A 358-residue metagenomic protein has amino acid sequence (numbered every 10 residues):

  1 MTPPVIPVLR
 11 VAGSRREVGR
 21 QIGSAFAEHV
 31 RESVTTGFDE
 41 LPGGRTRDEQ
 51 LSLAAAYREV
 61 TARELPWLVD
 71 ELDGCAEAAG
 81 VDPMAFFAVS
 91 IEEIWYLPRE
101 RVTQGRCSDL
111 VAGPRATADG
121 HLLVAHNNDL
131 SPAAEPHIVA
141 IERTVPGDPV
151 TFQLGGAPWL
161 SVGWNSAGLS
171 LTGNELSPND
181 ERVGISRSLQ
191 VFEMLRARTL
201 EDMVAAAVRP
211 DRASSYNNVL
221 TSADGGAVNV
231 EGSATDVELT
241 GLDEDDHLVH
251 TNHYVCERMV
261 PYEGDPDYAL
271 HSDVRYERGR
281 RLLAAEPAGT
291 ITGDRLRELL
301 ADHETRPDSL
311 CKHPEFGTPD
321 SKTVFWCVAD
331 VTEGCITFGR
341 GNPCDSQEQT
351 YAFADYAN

Functional and structural regions predicted by a protein language model:
M1-R106, R196-V237, E244-N358: C-terminus-biased signal that marks the final domain/tail of proteins
L51, A76, P114, L154 (+6 more regions): Homeobox/homeodomain signature
M84, V162, F192: Flexible, active-site-adjacent loop/turn segments at secondary-structure boundaries
E92-S188, V324, I336-F338, D345: Internal mixed beta-strand/loop scaffold within catalytic domains of large alpha/beta enzymes
Q190-R196: Short, well-ordered beta-strand elements within core beta-sheets of diverse protein domains
